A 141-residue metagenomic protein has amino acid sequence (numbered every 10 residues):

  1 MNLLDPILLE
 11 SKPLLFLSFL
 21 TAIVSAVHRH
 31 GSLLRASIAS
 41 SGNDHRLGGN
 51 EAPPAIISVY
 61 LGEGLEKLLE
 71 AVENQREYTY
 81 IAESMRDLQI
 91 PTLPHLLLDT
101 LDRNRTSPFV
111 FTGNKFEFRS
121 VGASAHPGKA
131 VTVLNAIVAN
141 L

Functional and structural regions predicted by a protein language model:
M1-L141: Active-site capping/gating regions of soluble enzymes
